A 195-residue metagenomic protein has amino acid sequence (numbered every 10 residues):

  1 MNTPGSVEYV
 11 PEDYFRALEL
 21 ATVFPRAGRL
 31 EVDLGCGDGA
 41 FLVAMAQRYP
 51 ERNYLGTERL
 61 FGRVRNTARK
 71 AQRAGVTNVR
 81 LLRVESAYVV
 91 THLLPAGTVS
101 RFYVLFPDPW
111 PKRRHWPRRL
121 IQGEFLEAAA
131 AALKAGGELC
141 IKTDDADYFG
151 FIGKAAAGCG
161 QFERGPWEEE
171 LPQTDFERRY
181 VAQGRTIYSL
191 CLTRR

Functional and structural regions predicted by a protein language model:
M1-V32, A40-Y49: S-adenosyl-L-methionine
L34, T57: Conserved beta-strand/loop positions that form the S-adenosyl-L-methionine
G37: Conserved glycine-rich SAM-binding loop
L60: Conserved SAM/SAH-binding beta-strand->alpha-helix loop
R69-A96: S-adenosyl-L-methionine
I121-A135: A short glycine-rich, Lys/Arg-flanked "PGG" loop and its adjoining helix->strand segment in the class I
G136-T143: Conserved beta-strand signature within the Rossmann-like core of class I S-adenosyl-L-methionine
Y148-R195: Class I S-adenosyl-L-methionine
